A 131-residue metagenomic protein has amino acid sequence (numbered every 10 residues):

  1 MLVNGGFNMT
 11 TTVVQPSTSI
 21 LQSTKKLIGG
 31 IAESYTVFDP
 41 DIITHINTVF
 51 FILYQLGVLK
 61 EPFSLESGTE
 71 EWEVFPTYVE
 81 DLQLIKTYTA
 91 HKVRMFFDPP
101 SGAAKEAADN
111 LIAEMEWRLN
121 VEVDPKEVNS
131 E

Functional and structural regions predicted by a protein language model:
M1-D81, E116, N120-E131: Conserved short "hinge" loops at termini or chain/domain junctions
D39, P76, K92, P100-S101: Generic alpha-helical secondary structure signal
T48-F51, H91, M95, P99: Short, residue-level hotspots on alpha-helical faces of the histone-fold and other alpha-helical interaction modules
T87-T89: Elongated alpha-helical scaffolds
M95, P99-E131: Short, functional C-terminal segments
